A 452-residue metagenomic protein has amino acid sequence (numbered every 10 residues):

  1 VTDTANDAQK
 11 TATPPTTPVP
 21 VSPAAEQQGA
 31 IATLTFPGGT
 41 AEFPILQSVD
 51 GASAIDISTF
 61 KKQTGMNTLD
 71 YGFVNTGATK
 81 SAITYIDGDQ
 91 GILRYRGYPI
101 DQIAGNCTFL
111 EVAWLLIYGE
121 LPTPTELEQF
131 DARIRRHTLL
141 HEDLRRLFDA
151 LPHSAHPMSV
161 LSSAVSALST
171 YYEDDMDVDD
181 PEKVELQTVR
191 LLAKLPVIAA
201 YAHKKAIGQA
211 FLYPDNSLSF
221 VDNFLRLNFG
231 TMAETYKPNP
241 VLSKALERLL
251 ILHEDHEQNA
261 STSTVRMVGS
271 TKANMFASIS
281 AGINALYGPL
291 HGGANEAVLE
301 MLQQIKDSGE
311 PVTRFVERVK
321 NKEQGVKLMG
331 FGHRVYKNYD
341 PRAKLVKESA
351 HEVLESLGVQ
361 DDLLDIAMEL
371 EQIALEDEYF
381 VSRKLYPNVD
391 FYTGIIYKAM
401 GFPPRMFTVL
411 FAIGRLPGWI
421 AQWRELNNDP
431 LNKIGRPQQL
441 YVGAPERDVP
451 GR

Functional and structural regions predicted by a protein language model:
T2-R452: Non-transmembrane, aqueous-exposed alpha-helical and coiled segments at domain scale
